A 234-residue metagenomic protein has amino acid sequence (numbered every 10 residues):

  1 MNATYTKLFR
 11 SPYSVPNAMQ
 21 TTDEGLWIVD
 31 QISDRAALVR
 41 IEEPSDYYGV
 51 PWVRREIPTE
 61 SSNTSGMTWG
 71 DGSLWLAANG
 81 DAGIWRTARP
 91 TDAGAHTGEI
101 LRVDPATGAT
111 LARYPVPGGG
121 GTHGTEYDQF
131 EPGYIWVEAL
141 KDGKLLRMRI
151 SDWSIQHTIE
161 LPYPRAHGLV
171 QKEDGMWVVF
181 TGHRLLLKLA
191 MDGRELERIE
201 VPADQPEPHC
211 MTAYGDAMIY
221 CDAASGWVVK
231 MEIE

Functional and structural regions predicted by a protein language model:
T4-R10, Y48-I57, A109-P115, S154-E160 (+1 more regions): A short beta-strand motif characteristic of beta-propeller blades
L8-A36: Beta-strand-rich domains and repeat architectures in extracellular enzymes and scaffolds, especially beta-propellers
S11-T22, E60-D71, P117-P132, P162-D174 (+1 more regions): Beta-rich, blade/repeat-based domains predominating in secreted/periplasmic proteins but also intracellular
G25-I28, L74-L76, Y134-V137, M176-V178 (+1 more regions): Conserved beta-propeller blade signature
I32, G80-D81, K141, G182 (+1 more regions): Residue-level signature of beta-propeller blades and closely related beta-rich strand-turn architectures in secreted
I41-D46, D104-G108, R149-W153, A190-R194 (+1 more regions): Short loop/turn segments that connect beta-strands within beta-propeller blades
A77-A95: Short, conserved, GDST-rich strand-edge loop motifs in beta-rich repeat architectures
P206-E234: Blade-level signature of beta-propeller repeat domains, shared across WD40, Kelch, NHL, RCC1 and BNR/Asp-box propellers
